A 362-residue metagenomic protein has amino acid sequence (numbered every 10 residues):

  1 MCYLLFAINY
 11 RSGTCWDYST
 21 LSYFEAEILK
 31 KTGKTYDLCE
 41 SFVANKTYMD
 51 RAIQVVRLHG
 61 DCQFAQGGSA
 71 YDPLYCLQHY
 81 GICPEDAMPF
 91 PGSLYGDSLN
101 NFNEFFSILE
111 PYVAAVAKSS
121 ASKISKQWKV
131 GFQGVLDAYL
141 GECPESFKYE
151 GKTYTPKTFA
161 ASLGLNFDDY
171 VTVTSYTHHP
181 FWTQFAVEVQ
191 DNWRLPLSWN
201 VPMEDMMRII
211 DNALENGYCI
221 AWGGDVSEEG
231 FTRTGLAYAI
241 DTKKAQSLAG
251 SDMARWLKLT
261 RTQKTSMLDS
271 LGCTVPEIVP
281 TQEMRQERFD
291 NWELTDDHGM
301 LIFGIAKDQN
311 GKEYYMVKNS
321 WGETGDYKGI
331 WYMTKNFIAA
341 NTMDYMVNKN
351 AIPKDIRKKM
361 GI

Functional and structural regions predicted by a protein language model:
M1-G223, Y315-Y327: Active-site nucleophile-adjacent alpha helix/oxyanion-hole segment immediately C-terminal to the catalytic cysteine
K126-I362: Active-site signature of cysteine proteases
